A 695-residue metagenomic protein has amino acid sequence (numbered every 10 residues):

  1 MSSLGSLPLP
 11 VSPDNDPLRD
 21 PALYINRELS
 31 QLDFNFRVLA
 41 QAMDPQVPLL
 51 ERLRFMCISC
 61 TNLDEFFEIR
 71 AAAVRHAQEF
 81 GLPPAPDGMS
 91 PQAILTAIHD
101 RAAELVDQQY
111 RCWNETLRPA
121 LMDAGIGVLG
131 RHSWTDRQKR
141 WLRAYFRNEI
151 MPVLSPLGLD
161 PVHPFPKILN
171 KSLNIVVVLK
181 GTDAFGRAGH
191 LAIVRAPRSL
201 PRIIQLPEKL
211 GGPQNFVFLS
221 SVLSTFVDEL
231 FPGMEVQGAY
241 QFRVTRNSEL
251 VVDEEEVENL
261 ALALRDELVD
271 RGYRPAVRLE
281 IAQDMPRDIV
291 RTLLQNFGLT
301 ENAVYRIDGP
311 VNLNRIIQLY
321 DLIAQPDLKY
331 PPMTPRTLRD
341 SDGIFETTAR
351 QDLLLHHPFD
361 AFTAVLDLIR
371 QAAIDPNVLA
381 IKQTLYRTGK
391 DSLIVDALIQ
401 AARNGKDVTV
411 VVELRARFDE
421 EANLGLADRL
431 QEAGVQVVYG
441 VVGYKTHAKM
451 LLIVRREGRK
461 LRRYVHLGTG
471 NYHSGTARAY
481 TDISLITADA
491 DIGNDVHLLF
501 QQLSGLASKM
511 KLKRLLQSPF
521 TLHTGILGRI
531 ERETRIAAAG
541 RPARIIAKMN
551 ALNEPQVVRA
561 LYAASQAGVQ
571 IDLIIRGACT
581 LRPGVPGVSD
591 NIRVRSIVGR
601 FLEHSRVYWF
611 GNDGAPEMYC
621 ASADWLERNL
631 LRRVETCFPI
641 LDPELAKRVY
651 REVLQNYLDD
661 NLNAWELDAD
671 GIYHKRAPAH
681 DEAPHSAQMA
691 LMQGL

Functional and structural regions predicted by a protein language model:
M1-I545, E554, A563, A567 (+1 more regions): N-terminal localization/anchoring segments of enzymes in phospholipid and broader phosphate metabolism
N550: Cofactor-pocket helix-loop regions in the catalytic cores of large enzyme subunits
V557: Polyanion-binding catalytic cores of nucleic-acid enzymes and NTP/SAM-utilizing transferases
Q570-I574: Hydrophobic alpha/beta core scaffold segments
